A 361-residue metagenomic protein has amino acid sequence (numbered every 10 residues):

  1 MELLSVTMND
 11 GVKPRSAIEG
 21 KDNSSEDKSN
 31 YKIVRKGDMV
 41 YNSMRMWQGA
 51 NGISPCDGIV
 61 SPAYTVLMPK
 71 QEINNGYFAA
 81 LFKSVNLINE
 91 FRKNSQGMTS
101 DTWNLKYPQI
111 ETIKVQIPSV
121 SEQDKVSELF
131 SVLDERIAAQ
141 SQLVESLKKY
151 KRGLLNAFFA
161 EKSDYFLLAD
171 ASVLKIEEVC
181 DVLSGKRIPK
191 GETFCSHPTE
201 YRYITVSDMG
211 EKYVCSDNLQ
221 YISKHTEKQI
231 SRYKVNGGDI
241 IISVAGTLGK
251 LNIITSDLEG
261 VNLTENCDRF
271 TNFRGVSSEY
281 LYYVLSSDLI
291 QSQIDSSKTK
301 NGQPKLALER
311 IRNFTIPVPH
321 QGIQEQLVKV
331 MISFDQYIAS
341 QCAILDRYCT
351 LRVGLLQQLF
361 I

Functional and structural regions predicted by a protein language model:
M1, T112, V120, Y165-R187 (+2 more regions): Non-catalytic DNA-recognition/assembly elements of restriction-modification systems
M1-D22, E26-S29, S172-K212, Q229-I230: Low-complexity, Lys/Gly-biased intrinsically disordered segments
E19, K28-K32, K36-L87, T205-V206 (+2 more regions): A short beta-sheet element
N23, S29, P55, S100 (+3 more regions): A structural connector/turn signal
G58-T65, M98-S121, V244, V261-D268 (+2 more regions): A short glycine-rich beta-alpha junction/loop motif
I117-D170, R310-I361: Amphipathic alpha-helical coiled-coil/heptad-repeat segments
